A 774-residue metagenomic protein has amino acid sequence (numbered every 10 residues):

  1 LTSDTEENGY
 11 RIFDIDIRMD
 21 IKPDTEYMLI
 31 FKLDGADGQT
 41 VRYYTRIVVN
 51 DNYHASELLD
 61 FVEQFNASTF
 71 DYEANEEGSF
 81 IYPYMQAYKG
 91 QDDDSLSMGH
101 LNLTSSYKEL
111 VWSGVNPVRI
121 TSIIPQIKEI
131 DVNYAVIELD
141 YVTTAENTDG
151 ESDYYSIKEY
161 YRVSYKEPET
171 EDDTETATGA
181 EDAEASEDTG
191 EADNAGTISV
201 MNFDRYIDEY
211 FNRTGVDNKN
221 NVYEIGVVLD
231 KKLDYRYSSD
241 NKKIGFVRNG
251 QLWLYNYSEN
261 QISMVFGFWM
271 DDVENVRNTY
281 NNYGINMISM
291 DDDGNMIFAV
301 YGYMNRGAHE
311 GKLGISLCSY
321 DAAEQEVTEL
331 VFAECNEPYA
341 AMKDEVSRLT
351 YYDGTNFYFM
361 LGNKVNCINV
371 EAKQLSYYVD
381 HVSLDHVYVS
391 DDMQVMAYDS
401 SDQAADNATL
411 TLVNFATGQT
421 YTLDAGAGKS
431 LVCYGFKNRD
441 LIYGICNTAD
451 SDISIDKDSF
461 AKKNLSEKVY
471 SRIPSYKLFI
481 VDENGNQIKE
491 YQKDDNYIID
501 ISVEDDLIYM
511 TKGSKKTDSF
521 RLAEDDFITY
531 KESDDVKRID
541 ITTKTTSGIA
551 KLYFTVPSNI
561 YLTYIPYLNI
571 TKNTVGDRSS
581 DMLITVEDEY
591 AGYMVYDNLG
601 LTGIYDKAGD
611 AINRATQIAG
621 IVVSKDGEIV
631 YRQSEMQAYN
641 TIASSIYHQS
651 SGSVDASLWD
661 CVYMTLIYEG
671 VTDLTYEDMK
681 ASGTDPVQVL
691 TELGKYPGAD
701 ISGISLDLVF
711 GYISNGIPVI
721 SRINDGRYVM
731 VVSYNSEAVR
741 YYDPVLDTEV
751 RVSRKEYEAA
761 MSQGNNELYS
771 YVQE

Functional and structural regions predicted by a protein language model:
L1, E26-V118, A195, K219-S263 (+10 more regions): Core segments of small alpha/beta cavity-forming domains
T2-Y10, D14-F31, T104-E151, M290 (+1 more regions): Surface-exposed, charged secondary-structure patches
I12-D16, D20-D24, N133-E175, G179 (+4 more regions): Exposed beta-sheet edge and beta->alpha loop/turn motif
S122-K128, K158-Y165, N286-I288, V729: Hydrophobic/aromatic beta-strand elements that line small-molecule binding cavities or substrate pockets in beta-rich
R162-Y165, L254-N256, L317-S319, C367-N369 (+2 more regions): Conserved blade-register residue in beta-propeller folds
G311-Q325, L410-A416, S459-G485: Beta-propeller blade signature
Y421-V432, Q487-E504: Conserved blade-ending motifs and adjacent loop-strand segments that build the rim/top face of beta-propeller domains
Y639-E774: Conserved active-site-adjacent core of cysteine acyl-enzyme catalytic domains
